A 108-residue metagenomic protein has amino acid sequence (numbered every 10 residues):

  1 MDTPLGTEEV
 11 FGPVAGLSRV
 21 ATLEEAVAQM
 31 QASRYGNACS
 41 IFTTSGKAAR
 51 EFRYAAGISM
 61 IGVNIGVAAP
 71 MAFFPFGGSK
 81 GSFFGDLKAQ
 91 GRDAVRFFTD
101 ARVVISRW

Functional and structural regions predicted by a protein language model:
M1-W108: Conserved C-terminal structural/oligomerization subdomain of aldehyde/semialdehyde dehydrogenase
